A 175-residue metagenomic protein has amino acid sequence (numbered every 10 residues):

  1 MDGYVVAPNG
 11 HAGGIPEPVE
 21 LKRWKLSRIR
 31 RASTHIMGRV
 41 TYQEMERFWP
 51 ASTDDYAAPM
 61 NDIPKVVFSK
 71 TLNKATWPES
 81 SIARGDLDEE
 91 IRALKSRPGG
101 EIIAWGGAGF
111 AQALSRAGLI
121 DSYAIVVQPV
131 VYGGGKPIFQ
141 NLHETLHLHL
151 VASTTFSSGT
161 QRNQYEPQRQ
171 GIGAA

Functional and structural regions predicted by a protein language model:
M1-S122, P129-A175: Portal/gating segments that form or line small-molecule/metal binding sites
